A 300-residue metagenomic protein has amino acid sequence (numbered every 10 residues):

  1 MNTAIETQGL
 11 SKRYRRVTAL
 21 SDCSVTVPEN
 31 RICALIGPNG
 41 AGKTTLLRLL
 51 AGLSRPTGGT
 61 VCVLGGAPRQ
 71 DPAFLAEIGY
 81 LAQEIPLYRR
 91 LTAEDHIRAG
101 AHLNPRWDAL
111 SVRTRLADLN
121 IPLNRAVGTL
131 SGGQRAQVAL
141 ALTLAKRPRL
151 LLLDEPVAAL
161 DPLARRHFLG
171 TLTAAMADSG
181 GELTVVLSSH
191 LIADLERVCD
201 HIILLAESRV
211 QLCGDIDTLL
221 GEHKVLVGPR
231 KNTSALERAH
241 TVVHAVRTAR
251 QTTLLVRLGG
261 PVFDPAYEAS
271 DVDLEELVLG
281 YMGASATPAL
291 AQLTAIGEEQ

Functional and structural regions predicted by a protein language model:
V27, G58-F74: Conserved ABC transporter NBD signature motif
I36-P38: The feature captures the beta-strand-to-loop junction immediately N-terminal to the Walker
A51: Helix-to-loop junction immediately C-terminal to a conserved catalytic motif
Q83-V138: ABC-family P-loop ATPase nucleotide-binding domains
L151-E155, L160: Catalytic Walker B motif of ABC-type/P-loop ATPase nucleotide-binding domains
H167-V256: ABC transporter nucleotide-binding domain
